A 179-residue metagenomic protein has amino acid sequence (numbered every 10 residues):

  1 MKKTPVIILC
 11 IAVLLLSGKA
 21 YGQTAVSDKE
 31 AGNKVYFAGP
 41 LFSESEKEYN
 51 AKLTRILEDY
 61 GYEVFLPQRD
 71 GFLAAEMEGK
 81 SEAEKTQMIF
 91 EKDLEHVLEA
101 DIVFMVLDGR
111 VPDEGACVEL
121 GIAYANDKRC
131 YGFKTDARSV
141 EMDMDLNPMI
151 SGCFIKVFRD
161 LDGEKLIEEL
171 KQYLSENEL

Functional and structural regions predicted by a protein language model:
M1-T4: Positively charged n-region of N-terminal signal peptides that target proteins for export
I7-I8, D108: N-terminal hydrophobic alpha-helix used for membrane targeting or insertion
I8-L16: Bacterial N-terminal signal peptides
K19-Y21: Sec/Tat signal peptide C-region and signal peptidase I cleavage site
Q23-L179: Conserved catalytic or regulatory cores that recognize and/or transform ribose-phosphate-containing ligands
